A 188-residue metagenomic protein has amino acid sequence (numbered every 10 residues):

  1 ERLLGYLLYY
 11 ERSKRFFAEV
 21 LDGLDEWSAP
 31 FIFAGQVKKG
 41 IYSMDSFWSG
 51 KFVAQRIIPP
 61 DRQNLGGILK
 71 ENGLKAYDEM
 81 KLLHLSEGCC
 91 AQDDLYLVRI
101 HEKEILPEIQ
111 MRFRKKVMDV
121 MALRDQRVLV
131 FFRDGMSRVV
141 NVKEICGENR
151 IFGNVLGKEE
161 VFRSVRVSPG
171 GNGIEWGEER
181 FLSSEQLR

Functional and structural regions predicted by a protein language model:
R2-Q110: Broad phosphate/nucleotide-binding scaffolds in NTP-utilizing and phosphate-metabolizing enzymes
Y9-R12, L123, S168: Short beta-strand micro-motifs enriched in acidic
P30-K38, V140, L182-R188: Extended Gly/Ser/Thr-rich low-complexity repeat segments, especially those forming or decorating extracellular
R99-M118, L123-R124, V139, R180-L182 (+1 more regions): Long, non-globular segments of proteins
V130-R133: A short glycine/threonine-centered beta-strand motif
R138-E144: A short macromolecule-binding patch
I145-R188: Histidine-anchored, small-residue-rich loop motif
